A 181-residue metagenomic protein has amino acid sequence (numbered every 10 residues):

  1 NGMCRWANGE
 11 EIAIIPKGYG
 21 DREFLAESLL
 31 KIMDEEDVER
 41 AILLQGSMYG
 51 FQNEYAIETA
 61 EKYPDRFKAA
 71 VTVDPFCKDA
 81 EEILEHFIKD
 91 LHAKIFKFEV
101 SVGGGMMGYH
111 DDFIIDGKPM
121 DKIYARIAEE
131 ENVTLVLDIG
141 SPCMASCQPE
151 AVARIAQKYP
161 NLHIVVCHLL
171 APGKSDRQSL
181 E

Functional and structural regions predicted by a protein language model:
N1-G46, F51: An N-terminally biased module of ancient metal coordination in phosphate/nucleic-acid-related enzymes
I12-E23, Q45, K68-C77, M106-I114: Active-site mouth loops of central-metabolism enzymes
R22-I32, C77-I88: Short, acidic/polar
M33, A56, F87, I127: Conserved, mostly hydrophobic/aromatic
E35-N53, E58-F76: Metal-cofactor-binding active-site regions of metalloenzymes
D37-I42, Y63-A69, D90-K94, E130-L135 (+1 more regions): Short, well-ordered coil/turn segments that N-cap beta-strands
G46, T72-F76, E99-G103, G140-P142 (+1 more regions): Active-site beta-loop-alpha junctions enriched in small/polar residues
K94-I95, H110-E181: Catalytic pocket-lining loop regions of alpha/beta-barrel enzymes, especially the amidohydrolase/enolase/GH5 lineages
